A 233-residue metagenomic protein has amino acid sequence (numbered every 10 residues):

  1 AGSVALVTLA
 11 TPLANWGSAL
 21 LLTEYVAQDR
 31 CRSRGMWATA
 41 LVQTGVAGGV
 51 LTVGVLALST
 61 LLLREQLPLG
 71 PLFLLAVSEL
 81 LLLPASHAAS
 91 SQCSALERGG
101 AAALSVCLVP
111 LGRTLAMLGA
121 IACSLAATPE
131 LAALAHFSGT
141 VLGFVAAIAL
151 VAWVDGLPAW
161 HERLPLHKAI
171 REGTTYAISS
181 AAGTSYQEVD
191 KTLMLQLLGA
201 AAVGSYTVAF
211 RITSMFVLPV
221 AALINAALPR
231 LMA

Functional and structural regions predicted by a protein language model:
A1, M36, L72, G99-V106 (+3 more regions): Alpha-helical transmembrane segments and their helix-entry boundary regions
A1-T11, G70, P129-E130, K168-Y176 (+1 more regions): Interfacial/gating helices of multi-pass transporter permease domains
V4, T8, T44, L75-A76 (+12 more regions): Residue-level signature of transmembrane alpha-helical cores of multipass secondary-active transporters and flippases
L9, L13, G45, G49 (+4 more regions): Alpha-helical transmembrane segments of multi-pass membrane proteins
A14-C31, T213-A233: Helix-loop junctions and terminal segments of transmembrane helices in multi-pass membrane transport/translocation
Y25-Q28, L82-L108, A233: Membrane-interface junctions at transmembrane-helix termini in multi-pass inner-membrane proteins
C31-V46, I170: Interfacial transmembrane-helix starts/ends
G70-V77, A103-D155, F210: Hydrophobic alpha-helical transmembrane segments
